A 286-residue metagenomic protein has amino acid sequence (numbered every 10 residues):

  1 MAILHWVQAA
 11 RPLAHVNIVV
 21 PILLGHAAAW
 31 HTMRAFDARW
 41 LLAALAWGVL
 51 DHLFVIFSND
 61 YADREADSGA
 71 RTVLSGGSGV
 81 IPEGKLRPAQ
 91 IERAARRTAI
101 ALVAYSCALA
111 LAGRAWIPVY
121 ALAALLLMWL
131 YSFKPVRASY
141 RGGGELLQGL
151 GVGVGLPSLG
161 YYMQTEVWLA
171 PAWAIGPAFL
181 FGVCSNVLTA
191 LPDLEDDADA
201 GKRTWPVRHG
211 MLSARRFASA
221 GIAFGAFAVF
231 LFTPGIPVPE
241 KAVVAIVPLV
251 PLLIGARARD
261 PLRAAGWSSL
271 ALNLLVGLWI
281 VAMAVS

Functional and structural regions predicted by a protein language model:
M1-A62, A123-G160, E166, A264-A265: Topogenic membrane-insertion module of multi-pass membrane proteins
I18-L23, R96-Y105, L146-P157, R215-V229 (+1 more regions): Core segments of transmembrane alpha-helices that mediate helix-helix packing or line hydrophobic substrate/ligand
G25-A46, V103-V119, L156-G176, A228-V238 (+1 more regions): Helix-coil boundary and interhelical linker segments in multi-pass alpha-helical membrane proteins
H31-F36, L147-A198, L212-R216, A223: Functional transmembrane core segments of multi-pass inner-membrane proteins
W47-G76, F181-P206: Acidic (Asp/Glu-rich) catalytic motifs at the cytosolic membrane interface
G69-A115, K202-P237: Multi-pass membrane catalytic core of lipid/isoprenoid biosynthesis enzymes
G77-V167: Intramembrane alpha-helical segments
L231-S286: Extended hydrophobic alpha-helices typical of membrane-associated regions
